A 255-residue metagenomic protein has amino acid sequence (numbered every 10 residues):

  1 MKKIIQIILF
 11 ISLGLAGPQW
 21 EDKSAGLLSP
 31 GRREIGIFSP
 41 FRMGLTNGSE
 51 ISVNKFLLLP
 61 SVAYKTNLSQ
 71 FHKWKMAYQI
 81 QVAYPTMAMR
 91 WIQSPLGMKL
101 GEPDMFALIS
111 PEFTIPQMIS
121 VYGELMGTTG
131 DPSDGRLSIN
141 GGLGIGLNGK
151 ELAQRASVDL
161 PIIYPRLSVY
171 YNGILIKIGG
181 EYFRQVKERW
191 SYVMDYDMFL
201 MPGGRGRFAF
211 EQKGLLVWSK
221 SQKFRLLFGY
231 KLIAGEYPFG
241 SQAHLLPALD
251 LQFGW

Functional and structural regions predicted by a protein language model:
K3-L13: Sec-dependent N-terminal signal peptides
L15-E34, F183, Q242-H244, A248 (+1 more regions): Outer-membrane beta-barrel biogenesis signature
K23-S61: Start-of-domain marker
F38-P40, F56-L58, N67, Q79-P85 (+3 more regions): Outer-membrane beta-barrel pore domains and translocons
R42-G48, M98-L108, V158-P161, S191-M194: Flexible, solvent-exposed coil segments and beta strand-coil junctions, predominantly the extracellular/periplasmic
S61-Q93, W218-S219: Long amphipathic alpha-helical scaffold regions
A88-P116, L152-A156, Y164-Y171: Extracellular/periplasm-exposed beta-strand and loop segments of Gram-negative cell-envelope proteins, dominated by
P116-W255: Outer-membrane beta-barrel transmembrane domain signature
